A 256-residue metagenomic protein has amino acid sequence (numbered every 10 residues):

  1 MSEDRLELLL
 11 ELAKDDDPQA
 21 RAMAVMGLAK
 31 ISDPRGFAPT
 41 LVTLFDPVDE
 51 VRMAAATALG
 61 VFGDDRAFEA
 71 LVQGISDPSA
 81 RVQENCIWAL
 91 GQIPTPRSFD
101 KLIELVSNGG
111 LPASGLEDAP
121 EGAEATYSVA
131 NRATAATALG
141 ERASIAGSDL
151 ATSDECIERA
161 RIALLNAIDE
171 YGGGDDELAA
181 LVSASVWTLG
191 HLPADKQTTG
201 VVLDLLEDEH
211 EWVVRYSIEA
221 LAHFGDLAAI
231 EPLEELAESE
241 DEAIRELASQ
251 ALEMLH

Functional and structural regions predicted by a protein language model:
S2-L12, D33-F45, D64-S76, T95-P120 (+3 more regions): Amphipathic alpha-helical scaffolding segments comprising HEAT/armadillo-like alpha-solenoid repeats
D16-D17, P47-V48, P78-S79, G109-G110 (+4 more regions): Short inter-helical turns and helix N-cap capping residues of alpha-solenoid HEAT/ARM repeat scaffolds
R21, R52, Q83, R132 (+3 more regions): Residue-level detector of extended alpha-helical repeat arrays and alpha-solenoid scaffolds
E124-N131, S153, G174-L181: Helix-start/N-cap signature of alpha-helical segments
E234-H256: Eukaryotic acidic, Ser/Thr-rich intrinsically disordered low-complexity regions
